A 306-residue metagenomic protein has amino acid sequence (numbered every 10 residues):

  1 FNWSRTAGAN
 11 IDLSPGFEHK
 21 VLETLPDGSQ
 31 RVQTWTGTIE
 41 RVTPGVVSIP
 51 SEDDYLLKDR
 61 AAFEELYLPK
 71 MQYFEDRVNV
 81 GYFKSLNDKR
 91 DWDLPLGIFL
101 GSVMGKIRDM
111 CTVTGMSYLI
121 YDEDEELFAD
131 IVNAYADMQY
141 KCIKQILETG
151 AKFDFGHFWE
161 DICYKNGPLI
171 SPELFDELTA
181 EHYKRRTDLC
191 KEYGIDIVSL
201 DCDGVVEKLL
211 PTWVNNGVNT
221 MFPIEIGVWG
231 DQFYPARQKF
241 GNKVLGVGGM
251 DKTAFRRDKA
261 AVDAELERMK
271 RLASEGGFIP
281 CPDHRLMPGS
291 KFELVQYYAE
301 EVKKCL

Functional and structural regions predicted by a protein language model:
F1-K20: Segments that shape or occlude catalytic/ligand-binding pockets
F1-R5, T24-P26, D91-W92: Short, solvent-exposed loop/edge-beta patches enriched in aromatic
H19-T43: Serine/threonine-rich low-complexity intrinsically disordered regions
R31-Q33, I39, R60-L306: Active-site loop segments of alpha/beta catalytic cores
I39-D53: Short amphipathic beta-strand/extended segments with alternating polar/hydrophobic composition
E52-L56, C111: Short, helix-capping/interhelical loops that line the mouth of catalytic, cofactor-, or ligand-binding pockets
